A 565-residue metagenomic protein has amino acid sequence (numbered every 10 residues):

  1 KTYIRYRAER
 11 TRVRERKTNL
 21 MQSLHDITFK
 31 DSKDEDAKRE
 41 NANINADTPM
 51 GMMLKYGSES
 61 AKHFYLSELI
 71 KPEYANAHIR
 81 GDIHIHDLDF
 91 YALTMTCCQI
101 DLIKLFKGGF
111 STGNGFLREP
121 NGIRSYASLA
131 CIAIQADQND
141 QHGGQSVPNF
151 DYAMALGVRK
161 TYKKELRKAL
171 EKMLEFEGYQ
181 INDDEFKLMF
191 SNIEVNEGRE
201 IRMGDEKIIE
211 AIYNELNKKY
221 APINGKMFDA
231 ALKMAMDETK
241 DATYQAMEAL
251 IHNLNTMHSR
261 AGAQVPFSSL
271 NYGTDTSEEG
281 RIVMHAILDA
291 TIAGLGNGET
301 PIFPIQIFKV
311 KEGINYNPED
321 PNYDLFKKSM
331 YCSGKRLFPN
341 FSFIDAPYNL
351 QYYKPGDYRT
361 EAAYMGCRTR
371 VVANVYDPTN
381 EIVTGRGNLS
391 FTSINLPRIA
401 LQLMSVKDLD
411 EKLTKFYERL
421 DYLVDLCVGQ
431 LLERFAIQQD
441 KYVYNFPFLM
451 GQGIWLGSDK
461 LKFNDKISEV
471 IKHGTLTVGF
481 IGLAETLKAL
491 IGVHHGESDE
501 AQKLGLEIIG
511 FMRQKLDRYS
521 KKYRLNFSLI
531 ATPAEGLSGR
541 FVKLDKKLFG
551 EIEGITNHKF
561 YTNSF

Functional and structural regions predicted by a protein language model:
E9-K472, V493-F565: Conserved catalytic cores of very large enzyme subunits
L476-A489, G510: Contiguous, well-ordered alpha-helical segments that form the cores/surfaces of helical PPI scaffolds
